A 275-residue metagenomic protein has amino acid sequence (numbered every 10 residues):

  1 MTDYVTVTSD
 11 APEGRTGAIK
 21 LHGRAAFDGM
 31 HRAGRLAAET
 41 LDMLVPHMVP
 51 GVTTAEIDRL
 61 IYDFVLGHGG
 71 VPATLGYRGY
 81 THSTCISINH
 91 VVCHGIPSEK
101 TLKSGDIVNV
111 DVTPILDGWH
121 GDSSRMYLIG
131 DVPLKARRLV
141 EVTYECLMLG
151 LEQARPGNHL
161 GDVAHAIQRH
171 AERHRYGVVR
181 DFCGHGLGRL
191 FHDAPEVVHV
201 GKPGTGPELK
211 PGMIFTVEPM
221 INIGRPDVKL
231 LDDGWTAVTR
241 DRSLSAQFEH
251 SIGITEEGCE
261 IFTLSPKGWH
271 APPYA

Functional and structural regions predicted by a protein language model:
M1-A275: Active-site neighborhoods and metal-handling regions in enzymes and metal-associated proteins
